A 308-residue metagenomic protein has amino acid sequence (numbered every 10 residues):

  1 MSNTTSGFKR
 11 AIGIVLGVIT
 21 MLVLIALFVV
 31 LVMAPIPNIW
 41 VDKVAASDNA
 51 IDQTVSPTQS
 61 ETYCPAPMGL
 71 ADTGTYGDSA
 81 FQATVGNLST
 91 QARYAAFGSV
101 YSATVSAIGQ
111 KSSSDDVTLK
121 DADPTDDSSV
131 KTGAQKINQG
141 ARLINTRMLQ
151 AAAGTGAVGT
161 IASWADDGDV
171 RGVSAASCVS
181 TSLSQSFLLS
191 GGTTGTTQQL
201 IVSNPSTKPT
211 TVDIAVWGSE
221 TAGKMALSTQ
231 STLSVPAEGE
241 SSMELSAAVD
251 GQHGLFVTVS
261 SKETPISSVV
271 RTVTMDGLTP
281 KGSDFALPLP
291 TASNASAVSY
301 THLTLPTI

Functional and structural regions predicted by a protein language model:
N3-A50: Hydrophobic alpha-helical transmembrane signal-anchor segments
A34-Q139, A295: Extracytoplasmic low-complexity, Pro/Thr/Ser/Ala/Gly-rich segments that lie immediately after a secretion/anchoring
R147-D166, G251-A286: Terminal connector regions
G192-Q199: Short, solvent-exposed loop/turn segments enriched in Ser/Thr/Gly
V202-K208, L303: Asparagine-centered strand-capping/turn motif at beta-strand->loop junctions
T210-A215: Short, hydrophobic/aromatic beta-strand segments
K224-D250: Intrinsically disordered, low-complexity Pro/Gly/Ser/Thr-rich segments with frequent PxxP/GP/PP motifs and embedded
T301-T307: Conserved small/polar residues in nucleotide/adenosyl-binding loops
